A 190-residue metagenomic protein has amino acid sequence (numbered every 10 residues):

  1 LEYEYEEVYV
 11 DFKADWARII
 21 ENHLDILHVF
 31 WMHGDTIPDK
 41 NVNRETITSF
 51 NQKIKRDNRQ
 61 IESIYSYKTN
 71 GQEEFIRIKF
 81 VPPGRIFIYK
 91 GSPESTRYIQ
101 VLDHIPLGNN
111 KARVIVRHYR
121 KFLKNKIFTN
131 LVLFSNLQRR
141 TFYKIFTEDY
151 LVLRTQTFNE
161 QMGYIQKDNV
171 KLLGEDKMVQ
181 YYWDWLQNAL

Functional and structural regions predicted by a protein language model:
L1-L190: C-terminal catalytic domain of Rieske-type non-heme iron oxygenases
